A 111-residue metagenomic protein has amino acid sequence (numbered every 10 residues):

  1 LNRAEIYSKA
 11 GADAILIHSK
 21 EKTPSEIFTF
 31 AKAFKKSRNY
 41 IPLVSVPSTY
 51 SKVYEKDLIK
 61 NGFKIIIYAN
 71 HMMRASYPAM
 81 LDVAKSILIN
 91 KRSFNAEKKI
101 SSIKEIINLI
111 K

Functional and structural regions predicted by a protein language model:
L1-Y68, R74-K85: Alpha/beta enzyme core
H71-K111: Extended, intrinsically disordered, low-complexity segments
